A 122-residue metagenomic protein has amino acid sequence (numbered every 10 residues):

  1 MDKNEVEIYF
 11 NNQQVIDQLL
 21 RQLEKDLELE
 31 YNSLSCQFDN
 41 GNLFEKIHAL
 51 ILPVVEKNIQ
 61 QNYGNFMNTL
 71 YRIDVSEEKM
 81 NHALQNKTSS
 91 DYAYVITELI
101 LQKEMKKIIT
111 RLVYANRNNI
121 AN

Functional and structural regions predicted by a protein language model:
M1-S33: Membrane topogenic helices and adjacent juxtamembrane segments
N4-N11, K57, M67, H82: Charge-biased, low-complexity intrinsically disordered regions
Y9, Q13, Q37-F44, N86 (+1 more regions): Conserved phosphate/pyrophosphate-binding and hydrolysis machinery centered on Walker-type P-loop NTPases, extending
D26-E30, V54, N58, I73 (+2 more regions): Conserved, well-folded catalytic cores of nucleic-acid-processing and energy-transducing macromolecular machines
E30-N62: Short, contiguous, helix-prone interaction/anchoring segments in small proteins
P53, V75-M80, Y92-A93, T97: Compact, Lys/Arg-rich rRNA/RNP-binding cores from ribosome-related proteins
Q60-Q85: Mid-chain, well-packed structural core segment of small domains
A83-N122: Amphipathic alpha-helical binding modules
